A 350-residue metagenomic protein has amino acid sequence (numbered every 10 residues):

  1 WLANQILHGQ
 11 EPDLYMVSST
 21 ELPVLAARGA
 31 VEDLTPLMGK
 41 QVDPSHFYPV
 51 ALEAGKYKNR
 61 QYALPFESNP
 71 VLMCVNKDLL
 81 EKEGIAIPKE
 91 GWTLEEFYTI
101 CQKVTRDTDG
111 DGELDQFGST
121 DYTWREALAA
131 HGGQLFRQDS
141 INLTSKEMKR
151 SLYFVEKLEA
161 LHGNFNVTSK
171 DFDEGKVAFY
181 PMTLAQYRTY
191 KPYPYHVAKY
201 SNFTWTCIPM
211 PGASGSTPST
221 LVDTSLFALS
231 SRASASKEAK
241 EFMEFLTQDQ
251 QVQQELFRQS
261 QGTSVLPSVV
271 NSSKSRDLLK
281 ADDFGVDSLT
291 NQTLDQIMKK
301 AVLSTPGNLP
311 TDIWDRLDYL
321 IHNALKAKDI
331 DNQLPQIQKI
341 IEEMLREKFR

Functional and structural regions predicted by a protein language model:
W1-T20: Early extracytoplasmic/lumenal segment of secretory-pathway proteins
D13-M16, A178-T183, R188-Y190, S201: Paired acidic/hydrophobic, glycine-rich loop segments that form the ligand-binding mouth/hinge of periplasmic-binding
V17-P70, N202-P211: Hinge/lid segment of periplasmic solute-binding proteins
T35-F47, E90, T108-F117, G133-R150 (+3 more regions): Short, solvent-exposed loop/beta-turn-alpha elements that line the ligand-binding surface or hinge of extracytoplasmic
Q61-F66, V71, E95-I141, F179: Extracytoplasmic/periplasmic solute-binding protein
I100-C101, Q138-N166, M210: Glycine-centered hinge/linker elements that transmit conformational signals in sensory and ligand-binding systems
A160, V197-S264, V302: Extracytoplasmic/periplasmic substrate-recognition and gating elements
F257-N323, E347: Long, aromatic- and glycine/proline-rich binding clefts that accommodate carbohydrate-like moieties
